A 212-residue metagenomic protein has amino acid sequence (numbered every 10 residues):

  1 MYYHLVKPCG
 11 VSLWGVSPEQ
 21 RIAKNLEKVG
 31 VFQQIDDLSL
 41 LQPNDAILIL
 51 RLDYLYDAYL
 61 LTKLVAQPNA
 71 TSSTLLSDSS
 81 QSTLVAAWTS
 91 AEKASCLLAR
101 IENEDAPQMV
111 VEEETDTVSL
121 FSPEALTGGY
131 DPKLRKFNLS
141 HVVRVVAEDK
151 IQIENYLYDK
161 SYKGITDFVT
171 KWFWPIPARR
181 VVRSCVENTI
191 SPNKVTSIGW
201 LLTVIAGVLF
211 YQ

Functional and structural regions predicted by a protein language model:
M1-D37: N-terminal glycine-rich phosphate-binding loop and ensuing alpha1 helix
H4-K7, I49-R51, L76: Conserved beta-strand segments of the P-loop GTPase G domain that flank and frequently precede/overlap
E19, D53, S191: Residue-level signal for inorganic ion chemistry
I22-G30, L64-P68, C185: Hydrophobic, Leu/Ile/Phe/Ala-enriched alpha-helical segments that form helix-helix packing faces
L41-L55: Short beta-strand-to-loop acidic/aromatic patch adjacent to the donor-nucleotide binding site
P43, Y56-F137: Conserved core of the sugar-phosphate nucleotidyltransferase
L52, D78, W200: Fold-independent oxyanion-binding glycine-rich loops and adjacent beta-strand/coil segments at enzyme active sites
R135-Q212: Topogenic membrane-insertion module of multi-pass membrane proteins
